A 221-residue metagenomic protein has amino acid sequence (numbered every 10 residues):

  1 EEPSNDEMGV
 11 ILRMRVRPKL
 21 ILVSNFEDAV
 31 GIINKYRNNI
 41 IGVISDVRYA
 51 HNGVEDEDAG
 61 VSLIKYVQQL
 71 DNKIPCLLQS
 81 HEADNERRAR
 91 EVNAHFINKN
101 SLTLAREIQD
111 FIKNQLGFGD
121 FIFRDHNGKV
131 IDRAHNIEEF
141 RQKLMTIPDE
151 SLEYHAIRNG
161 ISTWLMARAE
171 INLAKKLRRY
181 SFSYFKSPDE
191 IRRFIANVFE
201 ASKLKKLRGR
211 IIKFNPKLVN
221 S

Functional and structural regions predicted by a protein language model:
E2-G42, N52: Acidic, metal-coordinating helix/loop segments flanking the phosphotransfer/catalytic sites of two-component signaling
K19-N25, E55-D56, L77-I122, H126-K129: Output/docking surface of receiver
V43-S45, S62-Q69, K73-D84, I97: A short, hydrophobic beta-strand element within the central beta-sheet of small alpha/beta folds
R48-A50: AAA+ P-loop NTPase catalytic core and its hallmark functional loops
G53-S62: Acidic catalytic/metal-coordinating carboxylates
G117-I147, R208-S221: Short terminal alpha-helical segments
S151-S183: Amphipathic alpha-helical packing elements
R178-I212: Long, highly charged low-complexity segments enriched in Glu/Asp and Lys/Arg with interspersed Ser/Thr
